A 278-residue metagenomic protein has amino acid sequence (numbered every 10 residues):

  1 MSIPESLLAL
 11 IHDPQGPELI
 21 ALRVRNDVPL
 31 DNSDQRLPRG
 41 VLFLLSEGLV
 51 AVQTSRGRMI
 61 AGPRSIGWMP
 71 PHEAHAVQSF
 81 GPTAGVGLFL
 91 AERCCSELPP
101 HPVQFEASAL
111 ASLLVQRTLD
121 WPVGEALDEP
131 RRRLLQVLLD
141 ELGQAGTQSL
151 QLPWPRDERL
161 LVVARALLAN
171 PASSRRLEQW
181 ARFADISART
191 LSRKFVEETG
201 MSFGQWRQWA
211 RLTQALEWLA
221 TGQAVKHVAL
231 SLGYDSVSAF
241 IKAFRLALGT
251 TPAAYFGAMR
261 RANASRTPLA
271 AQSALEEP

Functional and structural regions predicted by a protein language model:
M1-L49, P268-E277: Generic protein-terminus/edge-of-domain signal
R56-P71: Short acidic-glycine-tyrosine-enriched beta hairpin
R64, L191, F195, A239-F240 (+1 more regions): Short hydrophobic/aromatic patch on the recognition helix
H72-P102: Ligand-binding loop in jelly-roll beta-barrel domains
C95-L168: Amphipathic alpha-helical segments enriched in hydrophobic/aromatic residues interleaved with Lys/Arg
T118-A126, E141-Q148, V163-R176, F195 (+4 more regions): Basic, amphipathic alpha-helical hairpins
P153-Q205, T221-L232: DNA-binding recognition helix and immediately preceding turn/loop of helix-turn-helix/winged-helix domains
E178, E197-I241, G257-P278: Terminal helix-turn-helix DNA-binding modules in bacterial transcription factors
